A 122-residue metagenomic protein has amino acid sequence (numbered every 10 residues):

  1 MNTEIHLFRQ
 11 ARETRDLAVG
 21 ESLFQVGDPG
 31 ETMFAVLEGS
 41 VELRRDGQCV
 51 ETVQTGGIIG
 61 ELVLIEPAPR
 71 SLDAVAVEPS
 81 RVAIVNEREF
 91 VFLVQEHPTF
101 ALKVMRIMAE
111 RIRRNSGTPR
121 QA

Functional and structural regions predicted by a protein language model:
M1-A122: Cytosolic regulatory regions built on CNB/CRP/Popeye-like sensor folds
